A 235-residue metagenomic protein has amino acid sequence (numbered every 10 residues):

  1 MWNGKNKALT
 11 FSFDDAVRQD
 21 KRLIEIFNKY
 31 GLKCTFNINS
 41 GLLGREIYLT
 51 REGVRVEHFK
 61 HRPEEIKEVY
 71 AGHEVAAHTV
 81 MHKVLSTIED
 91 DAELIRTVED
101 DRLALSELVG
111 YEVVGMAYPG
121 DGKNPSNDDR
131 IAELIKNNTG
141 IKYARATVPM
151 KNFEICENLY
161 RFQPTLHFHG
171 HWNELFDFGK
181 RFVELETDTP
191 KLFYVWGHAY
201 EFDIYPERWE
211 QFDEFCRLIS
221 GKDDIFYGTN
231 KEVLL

Functional and structural regions predicted by a protein language model:
M1-E74, K83-V84, T97-E99, L103-K123 (+3 more regions): Active-site beta->alpha N-cap acidic-glycine motif
M1-N3, K29-G31, I38-S40, S106-E107 (+5 more regions): C-terminal domain-boundary segment and adjacent tail
K7, V114, Y160, K191-F193: Nucleotide donor/acceptor-binding cores
F13-D15, F36-S40, A77-T79, A117-G120 (+4 more regions): A cross-domain feature marking catalytic cores of carbohydrate-active enzymes and several ubiquitous metabolic/repair
R22, H82-K180, E207-E210: Catalytic domains of cell-wall/extracellular-matrix polysaccharide-remodeling enzymes, centered on de-N-acetylation
R55-E64, D128-N138, P190-F193: Glycine-rich, flexible loop segments associated with nucleotide phosphate handling
R62-K67, K180-T187: Histidine/acidic residue-rich metal-binding segments in metalloenzymes
P63-V69, H73, L134-R145, F202-I204: A short, hydrophobic secondary-structure junction motif
